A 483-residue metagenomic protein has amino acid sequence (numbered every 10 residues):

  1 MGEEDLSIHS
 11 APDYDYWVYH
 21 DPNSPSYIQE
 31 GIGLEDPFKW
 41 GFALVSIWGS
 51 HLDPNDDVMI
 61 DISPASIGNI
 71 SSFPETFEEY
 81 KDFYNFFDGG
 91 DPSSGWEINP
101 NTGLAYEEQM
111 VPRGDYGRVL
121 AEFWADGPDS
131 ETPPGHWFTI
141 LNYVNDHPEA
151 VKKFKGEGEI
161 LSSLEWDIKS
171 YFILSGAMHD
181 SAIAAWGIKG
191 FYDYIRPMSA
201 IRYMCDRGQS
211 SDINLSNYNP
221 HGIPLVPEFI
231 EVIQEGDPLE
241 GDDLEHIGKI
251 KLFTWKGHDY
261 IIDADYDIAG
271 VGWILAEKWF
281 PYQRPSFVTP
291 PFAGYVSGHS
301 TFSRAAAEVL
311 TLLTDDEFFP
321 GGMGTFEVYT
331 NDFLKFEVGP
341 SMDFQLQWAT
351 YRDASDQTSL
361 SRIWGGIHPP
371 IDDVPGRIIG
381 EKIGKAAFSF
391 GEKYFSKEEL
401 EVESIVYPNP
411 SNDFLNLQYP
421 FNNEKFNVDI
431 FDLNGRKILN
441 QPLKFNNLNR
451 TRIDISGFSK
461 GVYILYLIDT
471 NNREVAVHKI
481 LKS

Functional and structural regions predicted by a protein language model:
M1-S396: Acidic/polar surface patches and capping/hinge elements
L400-Y407, S411-S483: C-terminal outer-membrane/trafficking sorting elements
